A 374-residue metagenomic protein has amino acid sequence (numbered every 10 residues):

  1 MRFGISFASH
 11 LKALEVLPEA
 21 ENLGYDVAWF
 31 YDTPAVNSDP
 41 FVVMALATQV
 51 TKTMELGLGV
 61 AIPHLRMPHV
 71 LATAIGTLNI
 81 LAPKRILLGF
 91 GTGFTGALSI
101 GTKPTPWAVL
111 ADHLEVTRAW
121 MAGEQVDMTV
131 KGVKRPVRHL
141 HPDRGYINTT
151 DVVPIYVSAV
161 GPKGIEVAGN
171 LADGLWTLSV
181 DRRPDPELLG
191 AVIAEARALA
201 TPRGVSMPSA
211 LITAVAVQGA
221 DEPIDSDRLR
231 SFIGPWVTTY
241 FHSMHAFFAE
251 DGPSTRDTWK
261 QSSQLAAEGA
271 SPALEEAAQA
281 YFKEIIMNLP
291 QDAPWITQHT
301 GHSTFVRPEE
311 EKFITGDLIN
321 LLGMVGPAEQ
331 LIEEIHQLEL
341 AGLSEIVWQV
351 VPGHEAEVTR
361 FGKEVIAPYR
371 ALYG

Functional and structural regions predicted by a protein language model:
M1-G59, V153, Y373: N-terminal beta1-alpha1-beta2 module of alpha/beta enzyme domains
M1-L11, A61-P68, T149-V160, V215-Q218 (+1 more regions): Active-site mouth loops of central-metabolism enzymes
F3-F7, A28-F30, L56-G59, I86-F90 (+4 more regions): Hydrophobic faces of well-ordered beta-strands that scaffold small-molecule active sites in alpha/beta enzyme cores
S9-A20, L71-A74, A159-V167, P327-Q337: Short, acidic/polar
G24, A47, L78, T117 (+5 more regions): Conserved, mostly hydrophobic/aromatic
V27-V50, I62, F94, S179-P184 (+1 more regions): Glycine-rich, proline-tolerant flexible connector loops at the mouths of alpha/beta enzymes
H64-T77, P104: Glycine-rich anion/phosphate-binding loops
K103-Y146, E187-Q337, L372-Y373: An alpha-helical appendage that flanks or caps ligand/catalytic pockets
